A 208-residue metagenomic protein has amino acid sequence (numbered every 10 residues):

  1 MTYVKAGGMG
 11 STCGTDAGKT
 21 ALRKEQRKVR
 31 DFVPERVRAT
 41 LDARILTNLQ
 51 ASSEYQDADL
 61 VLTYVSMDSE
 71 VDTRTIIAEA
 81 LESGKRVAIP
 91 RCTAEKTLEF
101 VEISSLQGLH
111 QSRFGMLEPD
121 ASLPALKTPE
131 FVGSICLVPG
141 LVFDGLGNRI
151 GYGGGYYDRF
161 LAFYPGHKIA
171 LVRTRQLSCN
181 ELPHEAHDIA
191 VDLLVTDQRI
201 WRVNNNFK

Functional and structural regions predicted by a protein language model:
T2-A17, A21, K28-E35, F131-C136 (+2 more regions): Surface-exposed, charge/polar-rich loops and edge strands
T2-F131: N-terminal active-site beta-alpha-beta segment that forms phosphate/nucleotide-binding and substrate-recognition loops
V61, C136-L137: Receiver (REC) domain switch-region micro-motif
D68, E95, F143, Q176-L177: Short, solvent-exposed loop/turn segments at secondary-structure junctions
P139-L141: Active-site/ligand-binding-proximal alpha/beta "capping" segment
